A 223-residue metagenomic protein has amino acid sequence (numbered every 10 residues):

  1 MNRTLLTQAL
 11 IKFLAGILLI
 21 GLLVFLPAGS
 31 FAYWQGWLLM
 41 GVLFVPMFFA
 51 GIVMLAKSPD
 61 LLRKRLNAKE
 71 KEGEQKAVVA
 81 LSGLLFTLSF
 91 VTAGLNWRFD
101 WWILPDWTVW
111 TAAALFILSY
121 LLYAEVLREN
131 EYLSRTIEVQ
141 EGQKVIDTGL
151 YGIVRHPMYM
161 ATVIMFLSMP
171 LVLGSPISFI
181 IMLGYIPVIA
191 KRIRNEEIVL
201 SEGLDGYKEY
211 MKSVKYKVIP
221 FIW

Functional and structural regions predicted by a protein language model:
M1-T148, M160-W223: Membrane-anchoring alpha-helices and their flanking helix-loop junctions
G152-M160: Histidine-centered phosphotransfer motif of kinases
